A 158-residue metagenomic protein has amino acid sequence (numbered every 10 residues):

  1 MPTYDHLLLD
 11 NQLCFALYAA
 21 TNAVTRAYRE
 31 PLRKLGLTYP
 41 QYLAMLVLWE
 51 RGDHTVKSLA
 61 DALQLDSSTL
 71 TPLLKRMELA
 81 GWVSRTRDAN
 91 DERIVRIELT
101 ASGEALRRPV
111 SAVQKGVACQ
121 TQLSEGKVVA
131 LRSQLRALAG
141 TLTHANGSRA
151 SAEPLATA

Functional and structural regions predicted by a protein language model:
M1-L35, V128-A130, A137, L142 (+1 more regions): N-terminal leader segment of winged-helix/HTH proteins
T3, L7-N11, A23-A27, T38-Y39 (+5 more regions): Generic signal for short, ordered secondary-structure residues within or immediately flanking folded domains
Y4, L8-F15, A19, Y39 (+6 more regions): Residues at secondary-structure transition points
F15, N22-T69, A152: N-terminal helix-turn-helix DNA-binding core of bacterial DNA-binding proteins
T25, D53, K75-R136, T143: Charged, amphipathic alpha-helical coiled-coil/dimerization segments
P72: DNA-binding alpha-helical recognition surfaces that contact promoter or target DNA
L142-A158: C-terminal effector-binding regulatory domain of bacterial HTH transcription factors
